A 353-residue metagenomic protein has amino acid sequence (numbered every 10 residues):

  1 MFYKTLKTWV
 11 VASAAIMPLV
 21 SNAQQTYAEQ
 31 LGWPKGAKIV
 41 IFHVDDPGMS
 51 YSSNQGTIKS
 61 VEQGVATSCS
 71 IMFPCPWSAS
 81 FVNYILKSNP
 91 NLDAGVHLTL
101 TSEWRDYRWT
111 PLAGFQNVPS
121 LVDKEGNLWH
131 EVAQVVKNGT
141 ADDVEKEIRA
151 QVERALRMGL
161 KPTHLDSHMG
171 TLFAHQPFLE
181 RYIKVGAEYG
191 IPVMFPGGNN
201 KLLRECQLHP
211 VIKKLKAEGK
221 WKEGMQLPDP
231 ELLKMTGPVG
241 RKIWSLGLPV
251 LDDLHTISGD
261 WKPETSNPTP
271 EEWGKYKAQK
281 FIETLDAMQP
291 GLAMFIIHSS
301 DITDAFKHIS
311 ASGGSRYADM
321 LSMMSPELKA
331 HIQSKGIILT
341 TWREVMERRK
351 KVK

Functional and structural regions predicted by a protein language model:
F2-V10, M17, S21-I41: N-terminal pre-catalytic segment of deacetylase/amide-hydrolase enzymes
Q30-E103: Active-site beta->alpha N-cap acidic-glycine motif
Q30-G32, T57-Q63, S80-D93, T110-D123 (+3 more regions): Acidic (Asp/Glu)-rich catalytic clusters
I39-I41, A66-S70, N91-H97, P162-D166 (+3 more regions): Structural preference for beta-strand elements that scaffold enzyme active sites
P47, P74, H97-E103, H168-G170 (+4 more regions): Active-site beta-loop-alpha junctions enriched in small/polar residues
N91-R149: Substrate-binding cleft of extracellular glycoside hydrolase catalytic domains
A141-S245, P249-L251, T256, P263 (+2 more regions): Catalytic domains of cell-wall/extracellular-matrix polysaccharide-remodeling enzymes, centered on de-N-acetylation
V193, I309-K353: C-terminal domain-boundary segment and adjacent tail
